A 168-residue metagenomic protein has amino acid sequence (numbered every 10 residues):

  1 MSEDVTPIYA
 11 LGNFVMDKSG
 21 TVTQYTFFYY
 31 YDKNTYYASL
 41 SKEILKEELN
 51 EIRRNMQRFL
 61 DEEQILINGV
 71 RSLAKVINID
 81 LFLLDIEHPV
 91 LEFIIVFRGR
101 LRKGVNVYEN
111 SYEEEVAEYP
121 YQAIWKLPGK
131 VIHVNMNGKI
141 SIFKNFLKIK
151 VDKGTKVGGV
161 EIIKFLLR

Functional and structural regions predicted by a protein language model:
M1-T6, L11: N-terminal, polar/Ser/Thr-rich
S2, G20, R168: Long, contiguous binding/interaction regions
D4-V5, Y31-L40, R100-V105: Short, cysteine-centered beta-strand-loop-beta hairpins and adjacent loop/turn segments enriched in charged/polar
Y9, F27-Y31, R98: Generic short beta-strand segments
G12-F14, E63: Residue-level detector of beta-strand structural context in well-folded domains
M16-Q24, F28-E47: Primarily extracytoplasmic ectodomains and periplasmic/lumenal surface modules that are beta-strand-rich
Y36-L66, L73-I79: Structured interface patches
E62-R168: Intrinsically disordered, low-complexity linkers and stems that provide flexible hinges in membrane-associated
